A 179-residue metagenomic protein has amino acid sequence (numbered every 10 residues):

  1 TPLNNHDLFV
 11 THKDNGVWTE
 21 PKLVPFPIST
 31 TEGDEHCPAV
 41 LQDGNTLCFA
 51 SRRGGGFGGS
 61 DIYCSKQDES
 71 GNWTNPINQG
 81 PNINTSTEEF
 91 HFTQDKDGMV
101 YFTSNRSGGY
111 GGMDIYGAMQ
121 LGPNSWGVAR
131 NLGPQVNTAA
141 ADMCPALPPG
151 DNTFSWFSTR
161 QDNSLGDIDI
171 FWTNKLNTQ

Functional and structural regions predicted by a protein language model:
T1-Q179: Short, conserved micro-motifs composed of acidic
